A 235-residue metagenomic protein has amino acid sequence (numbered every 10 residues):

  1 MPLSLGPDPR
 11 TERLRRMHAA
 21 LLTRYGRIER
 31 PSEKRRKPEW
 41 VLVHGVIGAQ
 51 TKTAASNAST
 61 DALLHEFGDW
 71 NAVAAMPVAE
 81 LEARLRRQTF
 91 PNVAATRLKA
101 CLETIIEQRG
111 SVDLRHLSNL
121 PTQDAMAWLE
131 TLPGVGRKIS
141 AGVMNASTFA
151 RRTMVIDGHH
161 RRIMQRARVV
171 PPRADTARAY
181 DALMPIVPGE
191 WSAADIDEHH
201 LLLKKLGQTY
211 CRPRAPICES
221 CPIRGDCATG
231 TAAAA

Functional and structural regions predicted by a protein language model:
P2-A235: Catalytic cores of DNA base-excision repair glycosylases
